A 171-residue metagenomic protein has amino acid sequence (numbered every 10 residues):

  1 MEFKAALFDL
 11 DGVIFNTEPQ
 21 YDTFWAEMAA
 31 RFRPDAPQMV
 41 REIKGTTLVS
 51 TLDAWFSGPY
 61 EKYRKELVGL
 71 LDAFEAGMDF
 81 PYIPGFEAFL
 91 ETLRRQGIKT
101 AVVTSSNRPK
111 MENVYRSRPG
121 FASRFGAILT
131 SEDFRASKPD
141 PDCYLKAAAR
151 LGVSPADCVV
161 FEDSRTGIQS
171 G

Functional and structural regions predicted by a protein language model:
M1-E2, R95-I98, L151-D157: Glycine-rich phosphate-binding loop signature in dinucleotide/nucleotide-binding domains
E2-Q96, E112: N-terminal helical cap/lid subdomain that shapes the substrate entry/recognition surface in HAD-like hydrolases
F8, F161-E162: Active-site flanking residues adjacent to catalytic metal/cofactor-binding acidic residues
V13, T104-S106: Conserved phosphate-coupling serine/threonine residues in phosphotransfer and NTP-handling enzymes
F80, I98, S123-G126: A structural micro-motif
F80-P84, K138, E162: Conserved phosphate-coordination/catalytic loops
N107-V159, R165-Q169: Substrate-recognition "cap/lid" segment bordering the active-site pocket of phosphatases
